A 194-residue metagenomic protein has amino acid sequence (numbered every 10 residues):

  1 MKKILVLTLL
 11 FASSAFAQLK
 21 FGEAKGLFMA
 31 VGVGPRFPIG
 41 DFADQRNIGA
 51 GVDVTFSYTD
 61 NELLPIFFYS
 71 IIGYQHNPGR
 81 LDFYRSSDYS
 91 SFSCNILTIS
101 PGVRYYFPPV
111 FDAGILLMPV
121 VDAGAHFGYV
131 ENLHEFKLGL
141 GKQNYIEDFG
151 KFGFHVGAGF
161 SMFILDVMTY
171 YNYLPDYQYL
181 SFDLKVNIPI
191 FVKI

Functional and structural regions predicted by a protein language model:
K3-S13: Sec-dependent N-terminal signal peptides
Q18-G26, D60-F67, P108-P119, F191-I194: Short loop/turn motifs that connect adjacent beta-strands in outer-membrane beta-barrel proteins
F21-I39, A43-S100, L165-D166: Glycine- and aromatic-enriched membrane insertion/assembly motifs of diderm outer-membrane and organelle channel
V33-D41, I72-P78, Y105-F107, A125-E131 (+3 more regions): Transmembrane beta-strands of outer-membrane beta-barrel pores
N47-G51, C94-I96, F149-G153, Y177-S181: Membrane-spanning beta-strands of outer-membrane beta-barrel proteins
G49, Y84-S90, F136-Q143, L184-N187: Flexible, surface-exposed loop regions and adjacent strand-edge segments of Gram-negative outer-membrane beta-barrel
V52-F56, I99-P101, A123, V156-A158 (+1 more regions): Membrane-embedded beta-strands of outer-membrane beta-barrel proteins, especially the hydrophobic/small aromatic
Q178-I194: Outer-membrane beta-barrel "beta-signal"
